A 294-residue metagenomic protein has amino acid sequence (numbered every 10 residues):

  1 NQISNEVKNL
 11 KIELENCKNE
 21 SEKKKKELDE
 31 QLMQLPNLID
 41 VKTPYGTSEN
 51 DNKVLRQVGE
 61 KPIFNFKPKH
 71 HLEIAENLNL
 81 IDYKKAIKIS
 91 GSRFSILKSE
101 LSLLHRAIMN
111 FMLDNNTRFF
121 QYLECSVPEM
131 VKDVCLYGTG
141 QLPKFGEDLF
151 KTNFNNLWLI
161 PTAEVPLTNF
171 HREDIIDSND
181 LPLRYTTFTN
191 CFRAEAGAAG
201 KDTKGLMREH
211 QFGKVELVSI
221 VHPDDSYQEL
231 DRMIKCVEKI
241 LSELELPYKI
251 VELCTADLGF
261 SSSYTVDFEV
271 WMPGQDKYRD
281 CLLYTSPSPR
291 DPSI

Functional and structural regions predicted by a protein language model:
N1-K61: N-terminal alpha-helical targeting/anchoring segments
V41-T43, N65-A199: Active-site loop/lid in soluble adenylation, ligation, and acyl-transfer enzymes
S126-G146, P247-F268: Beta-rich nucleic-acid/ligand-interaction surfaces
N190, L206-R208, S219, V266-M272: Short beta-strand elements
D225-E245: Long, well-ordered alpha-helical scaffolding segments within enzyme catalytic domains, especially pronounced
S262-Y264, G274-S286: A carboxyl-terminal module marker
Y284-I294: Single conserved hydrophobic/aromatic residue that forms the stacking wall/gate of nucleotide- or nucleobase-binding
